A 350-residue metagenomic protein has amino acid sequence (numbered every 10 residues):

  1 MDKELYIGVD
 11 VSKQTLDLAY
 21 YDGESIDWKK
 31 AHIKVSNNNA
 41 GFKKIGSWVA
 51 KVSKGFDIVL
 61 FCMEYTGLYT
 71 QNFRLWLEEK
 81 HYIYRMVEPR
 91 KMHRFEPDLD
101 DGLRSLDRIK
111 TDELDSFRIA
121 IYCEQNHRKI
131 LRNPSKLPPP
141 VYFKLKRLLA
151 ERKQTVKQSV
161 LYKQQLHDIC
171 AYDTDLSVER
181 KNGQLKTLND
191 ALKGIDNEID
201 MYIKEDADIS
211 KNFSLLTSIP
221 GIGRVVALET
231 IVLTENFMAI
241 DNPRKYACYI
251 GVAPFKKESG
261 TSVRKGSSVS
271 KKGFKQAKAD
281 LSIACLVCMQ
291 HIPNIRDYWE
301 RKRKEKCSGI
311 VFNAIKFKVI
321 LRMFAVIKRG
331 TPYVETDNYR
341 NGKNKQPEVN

Functional and structural regions predicted by a protein language model:
M1-D22, I119: Gly/Thr-rich phosphate-binding beta-strand-loop-beta motif of the actin/hexokinase/Hsp70
S25-F56, L60: Nucleic-acid-processing active sites and adjacent nucleic-acid-binding tracks, predominantly divalent metal-dependent
V59-N72: Acidic, metal-coordinating catalytic cores used for nucleic-acid/nucleotide bond scission and strand-transfer chemistry
L75, R85-L215: Long, charge-rich intrinsically disordered scaffolds of nucleic-acid metabolism proteins
S105, N133-R147, K265-S268, R296-N313: Short, solvent-exposed helix-loop connector elements
S218, R224, L228-K304, S308 (+1 more regions): Phosphate-backbone recognition surface of nucleic-acid-processing proteins
T261-S262, W299-N350: Low-complexity, acidic/Ser/Thr- and charged residue-rich accessory regions of DNA metabolism proteins
